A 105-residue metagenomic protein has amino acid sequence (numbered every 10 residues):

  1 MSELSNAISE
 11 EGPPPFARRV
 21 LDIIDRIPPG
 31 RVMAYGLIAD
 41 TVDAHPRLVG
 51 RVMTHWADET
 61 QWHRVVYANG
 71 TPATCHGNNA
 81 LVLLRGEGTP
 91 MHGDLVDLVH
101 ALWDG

Functional and structural regions predicted by a protein language model:
S2-G105: Nucleic acid-binding interface residues in structured DNA/RNA-binding domains, emphasizing the DNA-engaging scaffolds
